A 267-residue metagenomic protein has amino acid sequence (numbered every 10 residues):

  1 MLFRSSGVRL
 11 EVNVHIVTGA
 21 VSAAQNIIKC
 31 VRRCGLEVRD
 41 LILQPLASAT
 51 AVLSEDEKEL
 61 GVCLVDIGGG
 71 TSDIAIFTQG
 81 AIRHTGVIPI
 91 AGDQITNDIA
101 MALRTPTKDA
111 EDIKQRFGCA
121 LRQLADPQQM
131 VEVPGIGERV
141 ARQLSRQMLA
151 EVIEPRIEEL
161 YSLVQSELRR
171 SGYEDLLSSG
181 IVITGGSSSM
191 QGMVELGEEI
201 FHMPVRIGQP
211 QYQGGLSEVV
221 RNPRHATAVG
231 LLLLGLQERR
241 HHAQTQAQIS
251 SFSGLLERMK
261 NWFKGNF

Functional and structural regions predicted by a protein language model:
M1-L64, G92, L103-A150, S171-E174 (+4 more regions): Nucleotide/phosphate-binding catalytic cleft detector across ATP-hydrolyzing and phosphate-transferring enzymes
G19-A20, C119-L121, L176-I200: Glycine-rich phosphate-binding loops at beta-strand->alpha-helix junctions
R32, D66, E159, S166 (+1 more regions): Extended, folded domain segments that form the structural surfaces/walls around functional sites
Q44, V65-G68, A75-F77, T85-I88 (+3 more regions): Generic beta-strand/beta-sheet core signal
L53-H84, I99, L231: Gly/Thr-rich phosphate-binding beta-strand-loop-beta motif of the actin/hexokinase/Hsp70
I82-Q94: Short glycine-rich, Thr/Ser-proximal phosphate-binding strand/loop in the N-terminal lobe of ATP-dependent enzymes
Y161, Q165-G180: Phosphate/pyrophosphate-binding loops at sites that engage ATP/ADP/AMP, CoA/4′-phosphopantetheine, polyphosphate
V164, I183, L231: Hydrophobic, well-ordered secondary-structure elements that form the walls of internal hydrophobic environments
